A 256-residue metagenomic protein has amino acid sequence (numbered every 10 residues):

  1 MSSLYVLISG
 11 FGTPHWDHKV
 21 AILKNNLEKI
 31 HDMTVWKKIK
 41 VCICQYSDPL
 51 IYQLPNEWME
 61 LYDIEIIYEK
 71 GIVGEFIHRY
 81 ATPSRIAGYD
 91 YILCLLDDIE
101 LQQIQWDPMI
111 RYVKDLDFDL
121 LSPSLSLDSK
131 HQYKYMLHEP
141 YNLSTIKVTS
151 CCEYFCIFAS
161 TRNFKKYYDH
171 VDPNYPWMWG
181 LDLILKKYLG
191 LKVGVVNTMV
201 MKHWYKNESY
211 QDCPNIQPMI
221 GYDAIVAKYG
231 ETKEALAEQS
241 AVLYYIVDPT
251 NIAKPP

Functional and structural regions predicted by a protein language model:
M1-L54: N-proximal low-complexity "stem/linker" segments adjacent to membrane-targeting elements
V6-A21, N174-P256: C-terminal catalytic/acceptor-binding lobe
I43, C94, L120-S124, K192-N197: A structural signal for short, well-ordered beta-strand segments and their strand-loop junctions that often border
I43-D90: Active-site-proximal specificity loops/subdomain of glycosyltransferases
Q45-P49, I99, S124-S129, M199-V200: Short beta-alpha junction loops
G88-E100: Short beta-strand-to-loop acidic/aromatic patch adjacent to the donor-nucleotide binding site
Y89, L116-F118, L191: Short, high-confidence coil segments that cap the C-terminus of an alpha-helix and link into the following beta-strand
L101-K187: Conserved catalytic core of nucleotide-sugar-dependent glycosyltransferases
